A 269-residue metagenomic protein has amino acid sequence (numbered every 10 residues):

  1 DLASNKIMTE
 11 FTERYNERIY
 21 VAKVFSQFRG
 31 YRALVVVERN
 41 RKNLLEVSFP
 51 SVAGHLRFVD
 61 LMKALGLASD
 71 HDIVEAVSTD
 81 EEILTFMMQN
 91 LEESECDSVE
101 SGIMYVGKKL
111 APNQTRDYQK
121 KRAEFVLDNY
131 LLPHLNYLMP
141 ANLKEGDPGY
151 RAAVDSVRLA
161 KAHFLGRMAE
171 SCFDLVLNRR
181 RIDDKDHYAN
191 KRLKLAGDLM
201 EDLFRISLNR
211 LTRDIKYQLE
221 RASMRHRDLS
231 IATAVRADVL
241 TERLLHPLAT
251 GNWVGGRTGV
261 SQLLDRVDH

Functional and structural regions predicted by a protein language model:
D1-D268: N-terminal non-catalytic structural scaffold regions of very large proteins
